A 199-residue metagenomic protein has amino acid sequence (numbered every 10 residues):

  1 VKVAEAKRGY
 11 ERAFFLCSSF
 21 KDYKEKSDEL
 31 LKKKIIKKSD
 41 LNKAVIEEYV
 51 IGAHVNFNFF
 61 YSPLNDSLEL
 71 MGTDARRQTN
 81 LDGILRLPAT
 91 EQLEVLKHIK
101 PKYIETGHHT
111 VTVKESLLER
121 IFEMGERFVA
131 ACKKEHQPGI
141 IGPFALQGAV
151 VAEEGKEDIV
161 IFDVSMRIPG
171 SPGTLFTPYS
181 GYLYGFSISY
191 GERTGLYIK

Functional and structural regions predicted by a protein language model:
V1-F14, F20-I36: A conserved helix-loop-beta module that forms one wall/lid of the active-site cleft in ATP-utilizing catalytic domains
E5, I51, M166: Short, glycine/acidic-enriched loop or turn micro-motifs at the edges of active sites
K7, R77, A152, I168-G170: Feature marks short, surface-exposed loop/turn motifs that line or immediately flank catalytic pockets and channel
A13-S19, F60-S62, V111-K114, V151: Short beta-strand-to-turn element immediately C-terminal to the catalytic PLP-Schiff-base lysine in fold type I
K24-I99, L117-R120, M124, F128 (+2 more regions): Phosphate-binding site of ATP-dependent enzymes
P101-L118: Short histidine-centered catalytic/ligand-binding loop motif
G155-K199: C-terminal active-site "lid" helix and adjoining low-complexity regulatory extension at the edge of ATP-using catalytic
